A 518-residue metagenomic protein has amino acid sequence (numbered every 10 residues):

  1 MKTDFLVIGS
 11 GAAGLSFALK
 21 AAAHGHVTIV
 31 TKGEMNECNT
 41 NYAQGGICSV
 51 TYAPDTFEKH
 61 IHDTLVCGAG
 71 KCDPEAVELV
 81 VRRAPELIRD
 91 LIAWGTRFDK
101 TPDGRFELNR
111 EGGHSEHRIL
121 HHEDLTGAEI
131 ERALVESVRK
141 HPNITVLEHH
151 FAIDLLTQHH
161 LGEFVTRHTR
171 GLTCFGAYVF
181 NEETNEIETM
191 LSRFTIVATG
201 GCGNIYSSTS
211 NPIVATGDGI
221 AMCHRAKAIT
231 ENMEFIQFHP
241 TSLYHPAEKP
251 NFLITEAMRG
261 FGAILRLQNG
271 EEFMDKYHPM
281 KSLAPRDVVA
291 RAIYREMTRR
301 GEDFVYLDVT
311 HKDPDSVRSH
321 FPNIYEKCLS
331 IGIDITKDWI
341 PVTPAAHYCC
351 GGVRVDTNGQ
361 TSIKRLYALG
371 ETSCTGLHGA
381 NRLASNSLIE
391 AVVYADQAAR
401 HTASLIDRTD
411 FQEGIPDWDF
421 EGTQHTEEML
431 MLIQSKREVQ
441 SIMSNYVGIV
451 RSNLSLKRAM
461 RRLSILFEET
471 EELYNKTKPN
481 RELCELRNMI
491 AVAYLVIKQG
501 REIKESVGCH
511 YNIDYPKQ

Functional and structural regions predicted by a protein language model:
M1-T3, A12, K20, E34-N36 (+10 more regions): Glycine- and aromatic-enriched mobile tails/lids
M1-T3, N185-F194, S362-I363: Core beta-strand elements of the Rossmann-like FAD/NAD(P) dinucleotide-binding domain in flavoenzyme oxidoreductases
F5-I29: N-terminal Rossmann-like FAD-binding beta1-loop-alpha1 element of flavoenzymes
G33-L65, A69, Q237, E248 (+1 more regions): Conserved N-terminal glycine-rich FAD pyrophosphate-binding loop of Rossmann-like flavoproteins
M35, M222, A228-I335, I340 (+2 more regions): An anion/pyrophosphate-binding glycine-rich loop and adjacent beta-alpha core in soluble alpha-beta enzymes
C72-P85, R118-E136, L147, T209-G217 (+3 more regions): Short beta-strand to alpha-helix junction loop
A93-E186, L191, A198, S242-H245: Conserved redox-cofactor binding core of oxidoreductases
D154-T166, G171-T184, I333-L377: FAD-site-proximal beta/loop scaffold in flavoenzymes
